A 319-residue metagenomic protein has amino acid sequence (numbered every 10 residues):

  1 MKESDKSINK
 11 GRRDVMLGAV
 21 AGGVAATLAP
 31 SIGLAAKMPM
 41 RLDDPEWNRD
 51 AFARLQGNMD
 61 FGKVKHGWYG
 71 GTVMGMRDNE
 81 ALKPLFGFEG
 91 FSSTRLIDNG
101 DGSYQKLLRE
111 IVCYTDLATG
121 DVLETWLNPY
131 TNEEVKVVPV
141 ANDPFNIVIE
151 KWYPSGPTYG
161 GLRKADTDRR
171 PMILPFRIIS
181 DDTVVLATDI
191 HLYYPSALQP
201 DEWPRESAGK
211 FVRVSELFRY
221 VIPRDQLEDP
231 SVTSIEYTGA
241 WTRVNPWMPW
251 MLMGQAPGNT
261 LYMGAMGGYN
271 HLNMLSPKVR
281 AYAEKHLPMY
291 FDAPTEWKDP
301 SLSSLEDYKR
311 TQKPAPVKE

Functional and structural regions predicted by a protein language model:
M1-G11, A25-L28, A36: N-terminal secretory signal peptides
A19-V24: Sec-dependent signal peptide hydrophobic core
P30-D60: C-terminal segment of N-terminal export signals and the immediately downstream linker at the start of the mature
F61-G71: A short, Trp-centered hydrophobic/proline-enriched beta-strand micro-motif
G71, M76-A81: N-terminal ordered "arm"
A81-Q226: Predominantly extracellular/secreted and cell-surface proteins with exposed, flexible low-complexity segments
L186-D189, P195-V214, R219, R224-Q255 (+2 more regions): Domain-length functional cores that host ligand/cofactor binding and catalytic or interaction surfaces in mature
T238-E319: Edge beta-strand at a domain terminus
